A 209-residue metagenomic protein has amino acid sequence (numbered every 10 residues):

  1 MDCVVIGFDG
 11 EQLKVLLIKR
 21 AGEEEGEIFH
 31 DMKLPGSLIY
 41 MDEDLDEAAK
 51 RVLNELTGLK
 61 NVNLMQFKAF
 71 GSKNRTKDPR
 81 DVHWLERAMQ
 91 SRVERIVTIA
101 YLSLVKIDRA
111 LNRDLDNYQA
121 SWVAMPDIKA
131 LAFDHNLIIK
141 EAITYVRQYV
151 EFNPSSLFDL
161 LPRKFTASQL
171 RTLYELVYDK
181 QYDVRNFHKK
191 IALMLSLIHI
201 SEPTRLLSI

Functional and structural regions predicted by a protein language model:
M1-M32: N-terminal strand-loop-strand
E27-P35, T144-S155: A eukaryotic nuclear recognition-module signature that targets compact all-alpha binding cores
L34-S37, L45, A49: Active-site-proximal cofactor/substrate-binding loop regions of enzyme domains
E47-K50, N54-R109, Y149-L157, L195: Active-site segment of metal-dependent pyrophosphate-handling enzymes, primarily the Nudix hydrolase catalytic core
T98-I107, L111-Q148, L160-S168, N186-F187 (+1 more regions): NUDIX/MutT-family hydrolases
N153-K164, V177: Conserved helix-adjacent loop modules within structured domains
T172-K180: Short helix-coil junctions and helix-kink-helix linkers
I198-I209: Single conserved hydrophobic/aromatic residue that forms the stacking wall/gate of nucleotide- or nucleobase-binding
